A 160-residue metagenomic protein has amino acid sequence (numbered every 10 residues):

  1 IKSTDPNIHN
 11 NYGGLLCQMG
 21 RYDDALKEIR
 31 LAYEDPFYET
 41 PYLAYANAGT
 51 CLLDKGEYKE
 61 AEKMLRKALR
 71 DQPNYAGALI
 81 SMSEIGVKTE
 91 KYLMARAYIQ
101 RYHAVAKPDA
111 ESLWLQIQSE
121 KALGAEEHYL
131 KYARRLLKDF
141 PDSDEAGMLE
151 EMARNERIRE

Functional and structural regions predicted by a protein language model:
I1-K2, D35-F37, D71, A104-V105 (+1 more regions): Structural marker of alpha-solenoid helical repeat scaffolds
Q18-M19, D54-K55, K88-T89, A122 (+1 more regions): Register position in tetratricopeptide repeats
A106-E160: Terminal, low-structured helical/coil segments at or just beyond the last alpha-helical repeat
